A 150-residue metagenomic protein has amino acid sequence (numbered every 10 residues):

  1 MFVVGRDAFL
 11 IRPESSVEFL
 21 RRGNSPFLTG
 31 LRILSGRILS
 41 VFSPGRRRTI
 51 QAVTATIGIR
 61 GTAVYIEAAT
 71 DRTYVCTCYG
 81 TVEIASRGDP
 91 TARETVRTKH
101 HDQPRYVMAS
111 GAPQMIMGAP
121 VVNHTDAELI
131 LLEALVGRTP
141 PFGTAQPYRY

Functional and structural regions predicted by a protein language model:
V3-Y150: Flexible, surface-exposed loop/linker segments and immediately adjacent secondary-structure boundaries
